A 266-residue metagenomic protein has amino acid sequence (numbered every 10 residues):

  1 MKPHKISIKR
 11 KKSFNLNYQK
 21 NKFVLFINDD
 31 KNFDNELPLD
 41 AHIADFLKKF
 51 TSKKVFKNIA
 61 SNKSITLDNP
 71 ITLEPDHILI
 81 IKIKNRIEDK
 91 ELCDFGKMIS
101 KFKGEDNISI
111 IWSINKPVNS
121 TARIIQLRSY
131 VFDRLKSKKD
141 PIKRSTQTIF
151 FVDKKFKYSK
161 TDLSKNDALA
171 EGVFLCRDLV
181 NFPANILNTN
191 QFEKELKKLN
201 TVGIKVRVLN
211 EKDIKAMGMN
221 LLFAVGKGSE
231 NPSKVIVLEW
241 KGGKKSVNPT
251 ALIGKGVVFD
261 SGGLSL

Functional and structural regions predicted by a protein language model:
M1-G256: Short amphipathic alpha-helical segment within the helicase RecA-like ATPase core that mediates nucleic-acid
G254-L266: Glycine-rich anion/phosphate-binding loop at the beta-strand->alpha-helix junction
